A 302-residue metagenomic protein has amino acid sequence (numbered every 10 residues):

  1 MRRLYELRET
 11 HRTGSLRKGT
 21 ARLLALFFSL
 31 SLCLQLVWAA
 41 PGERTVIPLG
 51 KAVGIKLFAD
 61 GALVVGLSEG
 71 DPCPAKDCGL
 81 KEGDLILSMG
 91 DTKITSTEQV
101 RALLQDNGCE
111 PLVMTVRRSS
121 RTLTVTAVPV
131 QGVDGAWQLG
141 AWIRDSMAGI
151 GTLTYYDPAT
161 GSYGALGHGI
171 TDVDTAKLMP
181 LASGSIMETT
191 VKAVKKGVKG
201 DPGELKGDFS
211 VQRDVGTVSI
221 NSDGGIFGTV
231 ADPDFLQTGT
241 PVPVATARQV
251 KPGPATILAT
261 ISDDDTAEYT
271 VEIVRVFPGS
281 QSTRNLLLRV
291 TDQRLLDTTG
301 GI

Functional and structural regions predicted by a protein language model:
M1-V46, V53, L153: Gram-positive cell-envelope targeting signals
E43, K51-V53, K81, R101-A141: PDZ-domain C-terminal substructure recognizer with occasional recognition of PDZ-binding tails
L49-E82, N285-L287: PDZ/PDZ-like groove recognition
D71-D77, T291-I302: Gly/Ser-rich catalytic serine loop of serine hydrolases
A75-T97: Conserved PDZ fold ligand-binding element
I86-L87, V100, L112, Y163 (+1 more regions): Generic structural signal for buried aliphatic residues
T92-L103, T124, T266-E268: Short, Lys/Arg- and Gly-enriched loop/turn segments at beta-strand edges
Q131, G135-D297: Serine endopeptidase catalytic core focused on the charge-relay Asp
